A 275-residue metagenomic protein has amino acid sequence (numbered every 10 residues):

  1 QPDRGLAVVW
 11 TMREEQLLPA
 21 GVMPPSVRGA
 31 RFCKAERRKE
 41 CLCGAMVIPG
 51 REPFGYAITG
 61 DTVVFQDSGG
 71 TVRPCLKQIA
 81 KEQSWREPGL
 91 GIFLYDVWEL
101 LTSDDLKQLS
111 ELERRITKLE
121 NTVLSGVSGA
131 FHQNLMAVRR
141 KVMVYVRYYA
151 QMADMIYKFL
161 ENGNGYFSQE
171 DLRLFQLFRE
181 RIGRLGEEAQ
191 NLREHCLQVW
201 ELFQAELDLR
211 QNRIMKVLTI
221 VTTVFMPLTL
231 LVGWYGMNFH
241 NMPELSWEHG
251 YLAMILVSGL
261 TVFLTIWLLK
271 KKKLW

Functional and structural regions predicted by a protein language model:
Q1-E161, F167-S168, L177, R181-R184 (+2 more regions): Peripheral, non-transmembrane regulatory/ligand-interaction domains of membrane transport proteins
Y166, D171, G236: Conserved catalytic-core motifs characterized by acidic clusters
G183-W275: Hydrophobic alpha-helical transmembrane segments and their immediately adjacent juxtamembrane loops
